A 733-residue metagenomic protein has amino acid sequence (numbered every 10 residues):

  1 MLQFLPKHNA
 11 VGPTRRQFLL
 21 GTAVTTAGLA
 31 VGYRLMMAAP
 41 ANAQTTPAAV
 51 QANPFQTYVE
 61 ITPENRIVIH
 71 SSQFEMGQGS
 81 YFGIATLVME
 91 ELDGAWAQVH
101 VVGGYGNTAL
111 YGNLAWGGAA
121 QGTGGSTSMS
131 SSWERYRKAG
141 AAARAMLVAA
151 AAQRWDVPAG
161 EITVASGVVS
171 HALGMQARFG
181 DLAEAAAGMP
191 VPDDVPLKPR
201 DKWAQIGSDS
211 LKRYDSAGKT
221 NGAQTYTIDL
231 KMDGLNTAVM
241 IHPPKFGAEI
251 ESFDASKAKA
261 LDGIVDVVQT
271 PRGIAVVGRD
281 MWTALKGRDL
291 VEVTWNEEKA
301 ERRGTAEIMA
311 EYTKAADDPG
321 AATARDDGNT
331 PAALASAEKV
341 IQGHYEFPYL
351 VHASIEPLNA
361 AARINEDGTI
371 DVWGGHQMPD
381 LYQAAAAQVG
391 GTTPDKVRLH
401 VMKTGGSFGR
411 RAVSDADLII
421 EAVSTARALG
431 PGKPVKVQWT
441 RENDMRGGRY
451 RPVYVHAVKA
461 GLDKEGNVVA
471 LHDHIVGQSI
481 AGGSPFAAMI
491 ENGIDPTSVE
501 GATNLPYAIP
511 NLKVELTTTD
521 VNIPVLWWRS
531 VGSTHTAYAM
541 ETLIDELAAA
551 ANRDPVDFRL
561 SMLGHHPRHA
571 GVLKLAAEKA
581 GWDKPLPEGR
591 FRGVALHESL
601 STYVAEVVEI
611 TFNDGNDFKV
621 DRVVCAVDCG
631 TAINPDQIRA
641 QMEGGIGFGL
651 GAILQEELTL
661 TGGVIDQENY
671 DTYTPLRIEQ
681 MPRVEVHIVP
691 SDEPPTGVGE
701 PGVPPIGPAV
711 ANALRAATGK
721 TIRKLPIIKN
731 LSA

Functional and structural regions predicted by a protein language model:
L2-A733: Cofactor-binding beta-sheet edge motifs in enzyme active sites
